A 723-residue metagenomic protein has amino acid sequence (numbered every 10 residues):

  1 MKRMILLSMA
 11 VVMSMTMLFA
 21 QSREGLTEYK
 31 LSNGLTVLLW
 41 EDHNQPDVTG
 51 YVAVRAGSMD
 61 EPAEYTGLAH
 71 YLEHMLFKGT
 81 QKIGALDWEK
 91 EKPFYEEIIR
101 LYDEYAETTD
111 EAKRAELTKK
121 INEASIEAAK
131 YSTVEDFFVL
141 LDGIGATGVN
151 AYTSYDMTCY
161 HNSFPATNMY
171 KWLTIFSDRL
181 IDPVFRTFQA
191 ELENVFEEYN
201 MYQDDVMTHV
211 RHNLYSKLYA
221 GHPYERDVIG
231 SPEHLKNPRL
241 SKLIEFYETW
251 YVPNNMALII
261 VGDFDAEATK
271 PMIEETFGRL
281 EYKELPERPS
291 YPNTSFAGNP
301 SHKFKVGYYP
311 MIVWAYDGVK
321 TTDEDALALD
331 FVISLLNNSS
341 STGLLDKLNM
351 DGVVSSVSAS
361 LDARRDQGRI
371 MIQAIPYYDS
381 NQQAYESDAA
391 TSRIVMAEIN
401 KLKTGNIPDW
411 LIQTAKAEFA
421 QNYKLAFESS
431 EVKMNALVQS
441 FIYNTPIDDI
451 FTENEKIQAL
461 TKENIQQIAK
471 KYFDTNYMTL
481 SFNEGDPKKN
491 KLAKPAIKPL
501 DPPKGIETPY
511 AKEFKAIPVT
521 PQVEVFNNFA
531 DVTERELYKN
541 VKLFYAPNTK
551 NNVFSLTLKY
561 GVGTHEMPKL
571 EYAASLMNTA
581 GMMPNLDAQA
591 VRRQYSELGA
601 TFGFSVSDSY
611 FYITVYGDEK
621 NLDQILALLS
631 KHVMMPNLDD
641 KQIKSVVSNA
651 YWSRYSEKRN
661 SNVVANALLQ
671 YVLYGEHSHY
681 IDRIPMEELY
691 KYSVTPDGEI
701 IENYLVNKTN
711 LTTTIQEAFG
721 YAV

Functional and structural regions predicted by a protein language model:
M1-M4: Positively charged n-region of N-terminal signal peptides that target proteins for export
S8-T16: Bacterial N-terminal signal peptides
F19-L39, D265-F304, L345-D346, D449-G561 (+3 more regions): Proteolytic maturation boundary segments
W40, Q45-S58, G67-A69, A85-D178 (+11 more regions): M16 family metallopeptidases and their MPP-like homologs
A63, M75-D87, E96: Metal-associated gating/positioning segment near the N- to mid-region
F196-Q203: Carboxylate/His-rich catalytic cores and anion/metal-binding grooves
